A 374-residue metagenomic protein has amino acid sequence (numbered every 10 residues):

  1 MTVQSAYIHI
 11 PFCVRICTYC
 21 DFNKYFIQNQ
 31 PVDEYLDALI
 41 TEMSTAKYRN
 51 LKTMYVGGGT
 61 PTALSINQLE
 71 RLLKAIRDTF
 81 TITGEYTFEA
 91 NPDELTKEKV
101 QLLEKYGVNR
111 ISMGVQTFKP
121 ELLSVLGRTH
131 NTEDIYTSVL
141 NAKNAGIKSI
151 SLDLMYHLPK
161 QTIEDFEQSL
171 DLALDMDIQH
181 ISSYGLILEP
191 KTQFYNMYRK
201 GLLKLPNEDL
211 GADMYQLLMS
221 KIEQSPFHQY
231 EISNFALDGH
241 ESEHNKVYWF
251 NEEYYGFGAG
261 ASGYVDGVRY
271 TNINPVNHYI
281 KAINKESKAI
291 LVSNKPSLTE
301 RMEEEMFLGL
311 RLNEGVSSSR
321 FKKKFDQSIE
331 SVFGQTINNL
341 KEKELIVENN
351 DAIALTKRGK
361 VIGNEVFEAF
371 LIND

Functional and structural regions predicted by a protein language model:
T2-I10: Immediate flanking context of iron-sulfur cluster ligation sites
V3, Y25-T45, K52-Q327: C-terminal scaffold of the Radical SAM
P11-F22: Local cysteine-cluster metal-coordination motifs and their immediate loop/turn environment, predominantly Fe-S cluster
Q327-N339: Short amphipathic alpha-helical interaction segments
K341-D351: A short, conserved structural fragment
A352-T356: Minor-groove-contacting beta-hairpin "wing" of winged helix-turn-helix DNA-binding domains
K360-D374: Short, amphipathic alpha-helical interaction segments positioned at domain boundaries
